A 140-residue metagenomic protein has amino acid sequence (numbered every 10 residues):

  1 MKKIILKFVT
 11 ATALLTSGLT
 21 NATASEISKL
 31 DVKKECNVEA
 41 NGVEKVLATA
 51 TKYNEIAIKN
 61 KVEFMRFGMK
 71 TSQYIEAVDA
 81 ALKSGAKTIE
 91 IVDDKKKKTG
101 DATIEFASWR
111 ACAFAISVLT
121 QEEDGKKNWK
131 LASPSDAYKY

Functional and structural regions predicted by a protein language model:
M1-V9: Bacterial N-terminal signal peptides that target proteins for export
L15-T23: C-terminal segment of classical bacterial N-terminal signal peptides
T23-Y140: Long, charged/polar, soluble alpha-helical segments
